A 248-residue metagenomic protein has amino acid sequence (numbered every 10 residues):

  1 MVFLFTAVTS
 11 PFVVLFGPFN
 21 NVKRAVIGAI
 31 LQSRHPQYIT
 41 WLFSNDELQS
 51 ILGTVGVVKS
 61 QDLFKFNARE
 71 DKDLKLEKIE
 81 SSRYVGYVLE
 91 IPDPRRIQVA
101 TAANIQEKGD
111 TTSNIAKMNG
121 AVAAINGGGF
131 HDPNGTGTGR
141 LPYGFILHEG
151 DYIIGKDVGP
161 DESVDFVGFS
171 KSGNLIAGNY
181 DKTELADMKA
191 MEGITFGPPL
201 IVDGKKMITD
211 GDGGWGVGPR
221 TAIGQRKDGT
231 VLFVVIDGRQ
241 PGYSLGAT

Functional and structural regions predicted by a protein language model:
M1-V158: Zymogen propeptides
R83-V88, S163-V164, V217-A222: Short glycine-rich loop/turn motifs
R95-R96, G129-P133, T183-E184, G229 (+1 more regions): Solvent-exposed loop/turn segments at secondary-structure junctions within structured extracellular/periplasmic domains
A103-K108, D181-L185, I236-Q240: Short, solvent-exposed aromatic-acidic interface loops
K108-S113, A186-M191, T221, G242-T248: A short, polar/proline- and glycine-enriched secondary-structure boundary/capping micro-motif
V122-N126, G168, I176, A222-G224 (+1 more regions): Structural recognition of the beta-strand scaffold that forms the well-ordered cores of secreted hydrolase catalytic
H131-D212: Active-site-adjacent helix-turn-beta-strand microarchitecture at beta-sheet edges that either contains or buttresses
V202-T248: Domain-core and long-helix interface of multi-subunit machines
